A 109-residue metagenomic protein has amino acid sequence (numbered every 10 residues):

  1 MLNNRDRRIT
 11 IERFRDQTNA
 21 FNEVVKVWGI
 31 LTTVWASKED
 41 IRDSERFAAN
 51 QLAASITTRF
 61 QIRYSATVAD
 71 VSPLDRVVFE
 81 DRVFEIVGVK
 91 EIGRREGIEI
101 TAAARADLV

Functional and structural regions predicted by a protein language model:
M1-V24: Active-site-proximal polar cores
N3, V24-V109: Short, conserved turn/kink motifs that form compact alpha/beta structural patches or helix kinks used as
